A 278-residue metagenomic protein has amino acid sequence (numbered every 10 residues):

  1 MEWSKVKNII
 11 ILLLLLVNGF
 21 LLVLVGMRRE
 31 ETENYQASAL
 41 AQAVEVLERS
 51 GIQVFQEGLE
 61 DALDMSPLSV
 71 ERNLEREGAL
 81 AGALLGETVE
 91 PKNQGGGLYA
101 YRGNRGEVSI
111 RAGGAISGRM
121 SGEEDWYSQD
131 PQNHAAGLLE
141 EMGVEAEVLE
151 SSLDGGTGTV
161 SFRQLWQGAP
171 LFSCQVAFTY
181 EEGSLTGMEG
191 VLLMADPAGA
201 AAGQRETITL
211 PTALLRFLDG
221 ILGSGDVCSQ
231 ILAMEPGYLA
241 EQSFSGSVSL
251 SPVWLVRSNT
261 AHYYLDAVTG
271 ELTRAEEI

Functional and structural regions predicted by a protein language model:
M1-A146, E150: Preferential activation on post-signal-peptide N-terminal prodomains/segments of secreted or lumenal proteins
V23-R49, V54-P67, E71, F172-A177 (+6 more regions): N-terminal, helix-rich and Lys/Arg-enriched segments in bacterial and organellar proteins
R76-G106, R111, G143-E182, E235-L265: Exposed beta-strand-loop-beta-strand "reactive/processing" segments of non-cytosolic proteins
W126-Q204, I208-P211, G225-A233: Acidic, serine/threonine- and glycine-rich low-complexity intrinsically disordered segments that serve as flexible
L193-I278: Extracytoplasmic/luminal low-complexity segments enriched in Pro/Gly and acidic/polar residues that act as flexible
